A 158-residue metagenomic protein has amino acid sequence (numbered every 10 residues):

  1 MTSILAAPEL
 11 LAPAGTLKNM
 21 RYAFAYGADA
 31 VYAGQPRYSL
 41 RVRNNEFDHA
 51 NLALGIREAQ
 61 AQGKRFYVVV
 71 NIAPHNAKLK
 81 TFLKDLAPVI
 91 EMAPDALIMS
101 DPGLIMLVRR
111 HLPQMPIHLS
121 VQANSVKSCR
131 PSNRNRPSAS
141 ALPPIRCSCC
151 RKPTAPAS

Functional and structural regions predicted by a protein language model:
M1-S158: Non-catalytic helical/linker scaffolds that mediate oligomerization, partner binding, and domain coupling around large
